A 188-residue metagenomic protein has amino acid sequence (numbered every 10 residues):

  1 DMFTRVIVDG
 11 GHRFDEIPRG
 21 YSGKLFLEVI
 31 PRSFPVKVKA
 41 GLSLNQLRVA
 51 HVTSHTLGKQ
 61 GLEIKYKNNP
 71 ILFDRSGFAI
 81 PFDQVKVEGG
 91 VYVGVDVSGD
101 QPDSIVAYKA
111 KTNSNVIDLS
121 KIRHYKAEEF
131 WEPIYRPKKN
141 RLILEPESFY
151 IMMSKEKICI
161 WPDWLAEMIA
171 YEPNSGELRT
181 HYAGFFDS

Functional and structural regions predicted by a protein language model:
D1-S188: DUTPase catalytic domain/fold
